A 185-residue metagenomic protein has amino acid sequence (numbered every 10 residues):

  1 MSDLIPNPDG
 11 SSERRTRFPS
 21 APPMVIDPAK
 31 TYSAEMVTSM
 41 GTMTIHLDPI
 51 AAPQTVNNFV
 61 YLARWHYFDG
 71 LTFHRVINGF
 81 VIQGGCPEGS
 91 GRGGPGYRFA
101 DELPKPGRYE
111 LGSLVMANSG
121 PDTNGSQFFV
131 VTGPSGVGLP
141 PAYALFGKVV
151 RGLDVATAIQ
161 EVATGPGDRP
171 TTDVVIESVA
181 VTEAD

Functional and structural regions predicted by a protein language model:
M1-D185: Cyclophilin-like peptidyl-prolyl cis-trans isomerases
